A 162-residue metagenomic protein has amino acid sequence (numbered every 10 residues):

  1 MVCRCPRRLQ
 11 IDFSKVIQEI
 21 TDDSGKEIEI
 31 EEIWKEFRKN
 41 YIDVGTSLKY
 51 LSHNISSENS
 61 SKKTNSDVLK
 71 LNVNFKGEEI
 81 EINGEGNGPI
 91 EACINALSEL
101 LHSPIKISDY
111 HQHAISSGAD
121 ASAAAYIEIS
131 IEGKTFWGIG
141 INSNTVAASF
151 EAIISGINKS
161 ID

Functional and structural regions predicted by a protein language model:
M1-D162: Terminal or standalone catalytic/regulatory effector modules within metabolic enzymes and repeat proteins
